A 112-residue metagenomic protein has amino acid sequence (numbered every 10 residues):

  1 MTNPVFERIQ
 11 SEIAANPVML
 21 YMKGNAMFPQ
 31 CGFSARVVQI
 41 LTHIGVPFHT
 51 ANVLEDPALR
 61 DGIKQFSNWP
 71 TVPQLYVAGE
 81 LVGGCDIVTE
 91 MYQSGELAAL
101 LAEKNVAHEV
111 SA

Functional and structural regions predicted by a protein language model:
M1-Q10: Flexible, polar/low-complexity N-terminal or interdomain linker segments that lie immediately upstream of folded
E7, R60-Q65: TIR-domain catalytic/interaction hotspot
Q10-P47: Local sequence-structure signature of Cys/Sec-based thiol-disulfide redox active-site neighborhoods
Y21, Q74-A78: Acidic beta-strand-to-loop metal/phosphate-binding motif
T42-R60: Thiol-based oxidoreductase modules, predominantly thioredoxin-like and allied folds used for disulfide exchange
Q65-T71: Thiol/disulfide oxidoreductase modules built on the thioredoxin-like
V77-E109: Non-catalytic, surface beta->alpha helical segment in thiol-disulfide oxidoreductase systems
